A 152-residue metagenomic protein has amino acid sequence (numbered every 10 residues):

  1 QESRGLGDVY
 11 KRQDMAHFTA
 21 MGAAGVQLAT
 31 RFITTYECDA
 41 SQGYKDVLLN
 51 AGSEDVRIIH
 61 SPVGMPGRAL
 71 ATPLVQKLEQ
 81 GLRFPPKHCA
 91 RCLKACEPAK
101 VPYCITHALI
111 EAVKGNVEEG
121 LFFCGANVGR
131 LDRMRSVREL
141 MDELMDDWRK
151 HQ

Functional and structural regions predicted by a protein language model:
Q1-L6, Y10: Single conserved hydrophobic/aromatic residue that forms the stacking wall/gate of nucleotide- or nucleobase-binding
R12-Q152: Conserved active-site-proximal phosphate/metal-binding subdomains
